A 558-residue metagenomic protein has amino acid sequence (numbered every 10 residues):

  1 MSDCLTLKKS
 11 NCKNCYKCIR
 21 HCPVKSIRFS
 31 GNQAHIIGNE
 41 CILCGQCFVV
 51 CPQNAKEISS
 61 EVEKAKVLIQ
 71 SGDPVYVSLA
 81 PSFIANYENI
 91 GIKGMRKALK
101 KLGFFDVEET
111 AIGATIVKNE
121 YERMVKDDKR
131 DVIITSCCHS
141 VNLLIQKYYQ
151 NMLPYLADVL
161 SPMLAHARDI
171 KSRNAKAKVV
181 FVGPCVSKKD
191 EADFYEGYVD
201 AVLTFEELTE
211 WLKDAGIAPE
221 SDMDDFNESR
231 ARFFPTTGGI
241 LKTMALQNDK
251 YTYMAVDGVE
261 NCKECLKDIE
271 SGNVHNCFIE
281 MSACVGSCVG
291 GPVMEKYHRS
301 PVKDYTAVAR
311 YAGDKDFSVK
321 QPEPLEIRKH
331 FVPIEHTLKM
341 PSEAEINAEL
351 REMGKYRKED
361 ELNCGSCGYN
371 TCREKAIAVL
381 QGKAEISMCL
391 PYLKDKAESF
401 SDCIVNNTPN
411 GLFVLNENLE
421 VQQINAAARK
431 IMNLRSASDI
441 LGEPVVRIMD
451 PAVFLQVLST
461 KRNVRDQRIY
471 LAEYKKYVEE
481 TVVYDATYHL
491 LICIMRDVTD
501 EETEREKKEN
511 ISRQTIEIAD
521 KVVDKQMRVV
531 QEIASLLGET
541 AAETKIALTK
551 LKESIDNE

Functional and structural regions predicted by a protein language model:
C4-K9, K13-I37, I42, Q46-E61 (+2 more regions): Iron-sulfur cluster-binding cysteine motifs and their immediate structural context in ferredoxin-like electron-transfer
S59-T337, P341-R351, N370-I377: Iron-sulfur-associated redox domains of electron-transfer enzymes in respiratory and anaerobic energy metabolism
I386, L390-N407, E504-I511, V522: Short, charged amphipathic alpha-helical "coupling" segments at sensory-output junctions in signaling proteins
K396-K430: Sensory modules in modular signal-transduction proteins
A428-I440: PAS/PAS-like sensory domain cap-loop motif
D450-D500: PAS-family sensory/regulatory modules and their coupling/dimerization elements
Y484-V529: Sensory coupling linkers of modular signal transduction proteins
N510-E558: Signal-transducing coiled-coil/dimerization helices and immediately adjacent hinge/linker segments that couple sensory
